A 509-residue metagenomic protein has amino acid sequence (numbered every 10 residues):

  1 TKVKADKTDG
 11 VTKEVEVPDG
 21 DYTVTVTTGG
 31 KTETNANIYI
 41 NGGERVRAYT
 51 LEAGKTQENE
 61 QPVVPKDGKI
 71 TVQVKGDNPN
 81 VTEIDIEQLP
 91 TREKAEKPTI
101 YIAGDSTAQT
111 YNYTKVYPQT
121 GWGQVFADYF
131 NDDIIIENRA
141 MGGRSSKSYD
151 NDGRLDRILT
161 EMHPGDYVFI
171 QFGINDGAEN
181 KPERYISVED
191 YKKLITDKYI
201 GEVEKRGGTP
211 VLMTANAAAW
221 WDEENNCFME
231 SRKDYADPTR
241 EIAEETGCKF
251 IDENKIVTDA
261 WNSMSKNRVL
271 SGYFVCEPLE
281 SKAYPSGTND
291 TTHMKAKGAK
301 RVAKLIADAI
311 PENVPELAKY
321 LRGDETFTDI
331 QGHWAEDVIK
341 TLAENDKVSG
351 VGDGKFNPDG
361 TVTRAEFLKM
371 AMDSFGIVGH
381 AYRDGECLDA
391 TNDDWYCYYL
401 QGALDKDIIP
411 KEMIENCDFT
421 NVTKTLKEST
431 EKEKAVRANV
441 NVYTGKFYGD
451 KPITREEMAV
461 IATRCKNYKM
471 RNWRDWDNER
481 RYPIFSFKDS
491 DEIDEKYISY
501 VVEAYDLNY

Functional and structural regions predicted by a protein language model:
T1-N112: Compositionally biased, intrinsically disordered or flexible polar/acidic segments
V3, Q88-T99, P315-G332, K340 (+1 more regions): Low-complexity, Pro/Thr/Ser/Gly/Ala-rich linker/spacer regions in secreted, extracellular modular proteins
V72, E87-A140, L155-V168: Serine-esterase "nucleophile elbow" of acetyl-processing enzymes
G104-T107, Y111, F126, F130 (+18 more regions): Sec/Tat-exported extracytoplasmic proteins
T107-V116, S145, K181-E189, Y199 (+7 more regions): Second-shell loop/turn segments in exported
T120, Q124, D128, D156 (+17 more regions): Solvent-exposed, polar/charged alpha-helical surfaces in well-ordered, non-transmembrane soluble domains, broadly
R154-A296, K300, K304-P311, A318-K319: Alpha-helical cap/lid subdomain in secreted, periplasmic, or secretory-pathway luminal O-acyl-processing enzymes
R322-E336, E344, S349-L368, M372-E456 (+2 more regions): Feature responds to low-complexity, polar/acidic, surface-exposed segments characteristic of secreted/exported proteins
